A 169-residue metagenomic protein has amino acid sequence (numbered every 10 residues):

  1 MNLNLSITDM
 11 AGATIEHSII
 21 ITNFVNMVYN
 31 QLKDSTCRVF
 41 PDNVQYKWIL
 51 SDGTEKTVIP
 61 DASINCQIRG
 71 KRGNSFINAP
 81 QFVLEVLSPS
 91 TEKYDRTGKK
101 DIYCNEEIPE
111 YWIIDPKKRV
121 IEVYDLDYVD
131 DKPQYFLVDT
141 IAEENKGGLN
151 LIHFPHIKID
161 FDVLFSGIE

Functional and structural regions predicted by a protein language model:
M1-E169: Gly/Pro/Ser/Thr-rich low-complexity, intrinsically disordered segments predominantly at protein N-termini
